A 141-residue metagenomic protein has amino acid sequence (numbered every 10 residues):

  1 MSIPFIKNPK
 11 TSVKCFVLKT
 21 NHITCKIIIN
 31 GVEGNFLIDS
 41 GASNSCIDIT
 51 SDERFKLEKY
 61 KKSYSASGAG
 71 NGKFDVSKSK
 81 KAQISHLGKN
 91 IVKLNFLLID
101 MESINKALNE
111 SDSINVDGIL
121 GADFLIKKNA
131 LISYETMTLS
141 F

Functional and structural regions predicted by a protein language model:
M1-F141: Pepsin/retropepsin-fold aspartyl endopeptidases
